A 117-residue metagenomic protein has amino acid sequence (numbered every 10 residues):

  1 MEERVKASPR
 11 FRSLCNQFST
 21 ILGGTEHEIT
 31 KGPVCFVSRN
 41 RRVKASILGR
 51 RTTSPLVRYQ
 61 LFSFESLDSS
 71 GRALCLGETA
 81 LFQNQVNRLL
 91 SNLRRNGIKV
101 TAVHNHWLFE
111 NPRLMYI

Functional and structural regions predicted by a protein language model:
M1-C75, A80-R113: Long, contiguous binding/interaction regions
M115-I117: Chromatin/DNA-recognition segments of nuclear transcriptional regulators
